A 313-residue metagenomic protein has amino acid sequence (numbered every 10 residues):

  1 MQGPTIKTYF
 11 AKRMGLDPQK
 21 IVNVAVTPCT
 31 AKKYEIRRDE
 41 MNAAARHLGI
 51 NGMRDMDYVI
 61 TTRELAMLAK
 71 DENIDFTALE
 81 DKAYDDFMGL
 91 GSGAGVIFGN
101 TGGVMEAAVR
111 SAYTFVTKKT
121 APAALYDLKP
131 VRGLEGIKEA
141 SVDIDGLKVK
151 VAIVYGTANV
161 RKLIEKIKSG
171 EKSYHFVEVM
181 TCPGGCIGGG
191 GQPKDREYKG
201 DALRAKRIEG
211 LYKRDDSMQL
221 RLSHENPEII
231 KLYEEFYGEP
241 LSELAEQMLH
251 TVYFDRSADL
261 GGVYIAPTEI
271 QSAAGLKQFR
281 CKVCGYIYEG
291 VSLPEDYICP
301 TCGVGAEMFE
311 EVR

Functional and structural regions predicted by a protein language model:
M1-A274: Iron-sulfur-associated redox domains of electron-transfer enzymes in respiratory and anaerobic energy metabolism
G188, G290-V291, E307-E311: Short, non-ligating residues that shape and space the ligands of small metal-coordination modules and catalytic
A202-R207, G305-R313: Non-heme iron-sulfur electron-transfer modules
G275-F279: Short structural boundary motif marking the start of a folded domain
C281-C284, C299-C302: Short cysteine-rich clusters marking metal-coordination/redox-active sites
I287: Detector for the N-terminal beta1/A-loop initiation region of ABC nucleotide-binding domains
G290-I298: Short linker/helix segments within small regulatory modules
